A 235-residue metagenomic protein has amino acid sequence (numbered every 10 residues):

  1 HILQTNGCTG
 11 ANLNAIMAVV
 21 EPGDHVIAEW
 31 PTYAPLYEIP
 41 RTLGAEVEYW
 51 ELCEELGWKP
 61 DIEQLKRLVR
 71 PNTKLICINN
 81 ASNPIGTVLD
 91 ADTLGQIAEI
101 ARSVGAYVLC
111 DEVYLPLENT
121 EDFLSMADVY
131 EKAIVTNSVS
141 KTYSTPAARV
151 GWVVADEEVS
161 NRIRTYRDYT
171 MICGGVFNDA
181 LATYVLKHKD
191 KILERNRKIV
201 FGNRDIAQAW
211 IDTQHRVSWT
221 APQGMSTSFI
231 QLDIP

Functional and structural regions predicted by a protein language model:
H1-H25, I39, P235: Phosphate-binding glycine-rich loop
I2, V26, P40, I76 (+7 more regions): Generic structural signal for small/hydrophobic residues in well-ordered secondary structure, especially within
A18, I39-P40, I100, S125-M126: Hydrophobic/aromatic ligand-binding patch that stacks against planar heteroaromatic rings of cofactors or nucleotides
R41-V47: A short helix-loop-beta submotif of the ANL/AMP-binding
L43, S103-V104, Q214: Helix C-cap/helix->beta junction micro-motif
E48, L52-E121: Active-site phosphate-binding strand-loop segment of PLP-dependent enzymes
E131-F201, Q208-W210: Conserved core segment of the aminotransferase class I/II
T183, I199-Q208, S218-L232: Conserved glycine-rich beta-strand-loop-beta hairpin in the small C-terminal domain of fold type I
